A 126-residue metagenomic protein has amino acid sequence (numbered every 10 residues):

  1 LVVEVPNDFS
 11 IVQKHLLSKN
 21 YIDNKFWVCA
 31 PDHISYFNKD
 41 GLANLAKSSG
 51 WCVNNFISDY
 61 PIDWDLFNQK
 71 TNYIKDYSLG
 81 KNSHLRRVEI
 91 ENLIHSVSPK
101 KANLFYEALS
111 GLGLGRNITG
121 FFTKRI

Functional and structural regions predicted by a protein language model:
L1-N24, C29-W51, N117-I126: Conserved SAM-binding loop
N7, I57-S58: Residue-level recognition of beta-strand->loop/alpha-helix junctions
C52-F56: Short, well-structured beta-strand/strand-turn elements
S58-I126: A C-terminal cap/extension of S-adenosyl-L-methionine-dependent methyltransferases that defines the acceptor-substrate
